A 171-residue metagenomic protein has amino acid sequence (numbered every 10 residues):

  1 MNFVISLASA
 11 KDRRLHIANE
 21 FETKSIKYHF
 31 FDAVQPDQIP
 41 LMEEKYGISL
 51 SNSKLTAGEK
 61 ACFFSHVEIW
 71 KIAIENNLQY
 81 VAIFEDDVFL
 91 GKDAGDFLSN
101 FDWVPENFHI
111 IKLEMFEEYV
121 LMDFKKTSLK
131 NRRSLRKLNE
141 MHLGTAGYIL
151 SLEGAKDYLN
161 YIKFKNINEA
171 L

Functional and structural regions predicted by a protein language model:
M1-F84, V88-L171: An acidic/histidine-cluster motif and surrounding catalytic segment that typifies divalent-metal-assisted enzyme active
